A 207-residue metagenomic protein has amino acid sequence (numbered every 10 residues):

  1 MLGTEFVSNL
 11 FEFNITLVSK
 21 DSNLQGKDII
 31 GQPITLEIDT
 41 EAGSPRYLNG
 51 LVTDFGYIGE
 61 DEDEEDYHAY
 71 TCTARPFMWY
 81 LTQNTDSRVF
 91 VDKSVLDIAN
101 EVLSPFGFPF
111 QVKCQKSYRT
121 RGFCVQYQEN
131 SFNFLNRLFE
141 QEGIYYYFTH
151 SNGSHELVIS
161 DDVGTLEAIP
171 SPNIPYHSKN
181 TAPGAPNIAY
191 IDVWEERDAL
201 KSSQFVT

Functional and structural regions predicted by a protein language model:
M1-T207: Amphipathic alpha-helical and helix-coil boundary elements used as assembly and membrane-proximal scaffolds
